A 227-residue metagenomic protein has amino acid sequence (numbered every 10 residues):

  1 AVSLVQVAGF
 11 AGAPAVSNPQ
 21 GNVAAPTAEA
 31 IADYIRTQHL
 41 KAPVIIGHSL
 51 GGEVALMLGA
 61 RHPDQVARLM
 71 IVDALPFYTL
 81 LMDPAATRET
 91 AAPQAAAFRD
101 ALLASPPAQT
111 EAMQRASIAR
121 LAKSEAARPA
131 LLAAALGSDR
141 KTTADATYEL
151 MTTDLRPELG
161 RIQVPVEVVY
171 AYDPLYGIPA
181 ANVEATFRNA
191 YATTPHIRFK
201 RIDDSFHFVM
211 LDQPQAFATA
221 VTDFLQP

Functional and structural regions predicted by a protein language model:
L4-I46, A60: Active-site loop/oxyanion-hole signature of alpha/beta-hydrolase fold enzymes
V7-F10, A74, A171-D173, D204: Active-site loop/turn elements of alpha/beta-hydrolase fold enzymes, especially the short glycine-/histidine-rich
F10-A13, F77, F208: Active-site loop signature of alpha/beta-hydrolase-fold enzymes
K41-D83: Conserved hydrolase catalytic core segment
A67-S105: Flexible "cap/lid" loop of the alpha/beta hydrolase fold
S105-I178: Alpha/beta-hydrolase
P165-F206: Conserved loop-alpha-helix segment in the C-terminal half of the alpha/beta-hydrolase fold that carries the catalytic
I202-P214, A218: Catalytic histidine-centered segment of alpha/beta-hydrolase-like enzymes
